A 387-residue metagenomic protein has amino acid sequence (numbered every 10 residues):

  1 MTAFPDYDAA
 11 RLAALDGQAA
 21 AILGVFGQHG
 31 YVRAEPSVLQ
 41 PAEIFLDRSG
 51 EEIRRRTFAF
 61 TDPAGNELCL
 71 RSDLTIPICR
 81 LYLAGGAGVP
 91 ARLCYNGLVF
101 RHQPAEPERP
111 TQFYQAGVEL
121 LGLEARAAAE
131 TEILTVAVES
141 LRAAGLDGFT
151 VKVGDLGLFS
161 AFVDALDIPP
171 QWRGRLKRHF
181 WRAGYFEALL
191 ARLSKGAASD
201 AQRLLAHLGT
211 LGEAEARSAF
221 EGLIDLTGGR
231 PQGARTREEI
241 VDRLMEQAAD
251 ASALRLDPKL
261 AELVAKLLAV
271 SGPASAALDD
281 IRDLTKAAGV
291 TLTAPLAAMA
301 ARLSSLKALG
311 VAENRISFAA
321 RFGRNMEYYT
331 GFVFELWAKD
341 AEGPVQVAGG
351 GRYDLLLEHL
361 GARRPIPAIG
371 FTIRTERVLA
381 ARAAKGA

Functional and structural regions predicted by a protein language model:
M1-R11, A197-A198: Auxiliary tRNA-acceptor-end handling modules of aminoacyl-tRNA synthetases
A3-F4, E43-S49, T236-E239: Catalytic cores of Mg2+-dependent Asp-rich isoprenoid enzymes
R11-H29, Q40-P41, L74-L146, A201-A387: Positively charged, Gly/Ser-enriched RNA/tRNA-binding surfaces
P36-E43, R92-H102, T150-A161, H179: Short, glycine/charge-rich beta-strand/loop segments that flank catalytic centers and engage negatively charged groups
V38-L68, R109: Polyanion/phosphate-binding surface patch
R48-E52, A165-D167, F332-F334: Short low-complexity, flexible loop/linker segments enriched in glycine and/or proline with clustered acidic
R56-A64, D167-D200, A338-D340: Acidic, His- and aromatic-enriched active-site or binding-groove loops in soluble protein domains that engage sugars
Q115-G184: Internal, well-ordered domain-core segments that constitute the primary functional module of diverse proteins
